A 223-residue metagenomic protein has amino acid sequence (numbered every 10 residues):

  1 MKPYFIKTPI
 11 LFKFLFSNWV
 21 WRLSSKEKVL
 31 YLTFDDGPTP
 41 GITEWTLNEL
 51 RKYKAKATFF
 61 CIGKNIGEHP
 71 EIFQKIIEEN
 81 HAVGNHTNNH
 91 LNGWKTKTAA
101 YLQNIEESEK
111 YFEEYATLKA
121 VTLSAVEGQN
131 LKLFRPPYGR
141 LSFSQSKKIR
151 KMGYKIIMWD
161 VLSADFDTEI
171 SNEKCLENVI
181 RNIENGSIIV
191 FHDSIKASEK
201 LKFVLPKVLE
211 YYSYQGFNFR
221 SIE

Functional and structural regions predicted by a protein language model:
P3-W94, A100, N104-E114: Active-site beta->alpha N-cap acidic-glycine motif
F12-N18, P137-Y138, E169-I170: Short gly/ser/thr-rich secondary-structure transition/capping motifs
F34-D36, C61-K64, N85-T87, P136-Y138 (+3 more regions): A cross-domain feature marking catalytic cores of carbohydrate-active enzymes and several ubiquitous metabolic/repair
L47-K56, F60, A82, T98-F143 (+3 more regions): CE4/NodB-like, metal-dependent polysaccharide N-deacetylase domain that modifies extracellular/periplasmic N-acetylated
G63-I66, H90-N92, R140, L162-D167 (+1 more regions): Short histidine/acidic/glycine/proline-rich micro-motifs that form metal- and phosphate-coordinating active-site loops
E71-Q74, T98-I105, S171-E177, K202-P206: Charged helix-capping and loop-helix junction motifs
R140-R181, G216-E223: His/Asp/Glu-enriched short active-site or ligand-binding loop at hydrolase and phosphoryl-transfer sites
I180, E184-K196, K200-E223: Catalytic grooves of carbohydrate-active enzymes
